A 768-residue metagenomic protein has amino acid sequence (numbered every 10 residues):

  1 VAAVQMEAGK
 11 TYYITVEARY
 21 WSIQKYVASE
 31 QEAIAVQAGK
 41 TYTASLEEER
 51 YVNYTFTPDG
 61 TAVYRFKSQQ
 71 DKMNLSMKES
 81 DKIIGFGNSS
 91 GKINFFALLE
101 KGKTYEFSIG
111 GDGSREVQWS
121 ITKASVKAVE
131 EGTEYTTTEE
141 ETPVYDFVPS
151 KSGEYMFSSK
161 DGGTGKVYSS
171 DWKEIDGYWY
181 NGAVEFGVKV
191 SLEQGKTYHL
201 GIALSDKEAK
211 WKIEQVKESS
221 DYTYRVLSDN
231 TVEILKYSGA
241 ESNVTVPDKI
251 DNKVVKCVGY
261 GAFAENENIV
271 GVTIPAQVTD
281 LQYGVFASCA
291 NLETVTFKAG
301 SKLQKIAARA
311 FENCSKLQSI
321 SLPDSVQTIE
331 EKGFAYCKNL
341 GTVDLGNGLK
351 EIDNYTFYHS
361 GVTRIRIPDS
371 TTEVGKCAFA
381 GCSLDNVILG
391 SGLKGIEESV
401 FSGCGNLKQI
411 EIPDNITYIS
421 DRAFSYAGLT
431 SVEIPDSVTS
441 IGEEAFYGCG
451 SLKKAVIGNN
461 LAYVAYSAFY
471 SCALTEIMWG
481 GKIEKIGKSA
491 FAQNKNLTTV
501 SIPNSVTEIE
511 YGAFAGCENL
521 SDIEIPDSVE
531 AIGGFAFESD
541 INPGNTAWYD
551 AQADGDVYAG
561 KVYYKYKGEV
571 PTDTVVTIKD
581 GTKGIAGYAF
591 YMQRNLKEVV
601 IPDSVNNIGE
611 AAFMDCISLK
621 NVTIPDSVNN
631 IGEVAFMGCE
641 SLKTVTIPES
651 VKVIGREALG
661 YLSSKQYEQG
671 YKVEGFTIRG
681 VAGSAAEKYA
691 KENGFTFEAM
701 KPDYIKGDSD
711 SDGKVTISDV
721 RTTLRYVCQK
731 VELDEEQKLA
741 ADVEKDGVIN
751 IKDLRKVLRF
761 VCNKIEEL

Functional and structural regions predicted by a protein language model:
V1, D71-K92, G162-V184: Surface-exposed beta-strand/loop patches in noncatalytic accessory domains and peripheral targeting/linker segments
V1-A3, Y13, Y42-R65, K92-A97 (+2 more regions): Non-catalytic, beta-strand-enriched accessory regions in extracellular/secretory proteins and membrane protein
A8-Y42, Y54, M77-E79, K101-Y135 (+4 more regions): C-terminal edge strands of extracellular/lumenal beta-sandwich accessory domains
V27-G39, K123-T133, E214-S228, I541-D554 (+2 more regions): Low-complexity, Pro/Thr/Ser/Gly/Ala-rich linker/spacer regions in secreted, extracellular modular proteins
D221-T223, L227-N230, G239-K256, E267-D280 (+18 more regions): Structural signature of tandem-repeat unit edges
Y260-A262, Q282-V285, A307-A310, E330-G333 (+15 more regions): Consensus positions within tandem repeat domains that build extended binding/scaffold surfaces
K701-L768: Cellulosome-associated attachment modules in secreted, modular CAZymes
